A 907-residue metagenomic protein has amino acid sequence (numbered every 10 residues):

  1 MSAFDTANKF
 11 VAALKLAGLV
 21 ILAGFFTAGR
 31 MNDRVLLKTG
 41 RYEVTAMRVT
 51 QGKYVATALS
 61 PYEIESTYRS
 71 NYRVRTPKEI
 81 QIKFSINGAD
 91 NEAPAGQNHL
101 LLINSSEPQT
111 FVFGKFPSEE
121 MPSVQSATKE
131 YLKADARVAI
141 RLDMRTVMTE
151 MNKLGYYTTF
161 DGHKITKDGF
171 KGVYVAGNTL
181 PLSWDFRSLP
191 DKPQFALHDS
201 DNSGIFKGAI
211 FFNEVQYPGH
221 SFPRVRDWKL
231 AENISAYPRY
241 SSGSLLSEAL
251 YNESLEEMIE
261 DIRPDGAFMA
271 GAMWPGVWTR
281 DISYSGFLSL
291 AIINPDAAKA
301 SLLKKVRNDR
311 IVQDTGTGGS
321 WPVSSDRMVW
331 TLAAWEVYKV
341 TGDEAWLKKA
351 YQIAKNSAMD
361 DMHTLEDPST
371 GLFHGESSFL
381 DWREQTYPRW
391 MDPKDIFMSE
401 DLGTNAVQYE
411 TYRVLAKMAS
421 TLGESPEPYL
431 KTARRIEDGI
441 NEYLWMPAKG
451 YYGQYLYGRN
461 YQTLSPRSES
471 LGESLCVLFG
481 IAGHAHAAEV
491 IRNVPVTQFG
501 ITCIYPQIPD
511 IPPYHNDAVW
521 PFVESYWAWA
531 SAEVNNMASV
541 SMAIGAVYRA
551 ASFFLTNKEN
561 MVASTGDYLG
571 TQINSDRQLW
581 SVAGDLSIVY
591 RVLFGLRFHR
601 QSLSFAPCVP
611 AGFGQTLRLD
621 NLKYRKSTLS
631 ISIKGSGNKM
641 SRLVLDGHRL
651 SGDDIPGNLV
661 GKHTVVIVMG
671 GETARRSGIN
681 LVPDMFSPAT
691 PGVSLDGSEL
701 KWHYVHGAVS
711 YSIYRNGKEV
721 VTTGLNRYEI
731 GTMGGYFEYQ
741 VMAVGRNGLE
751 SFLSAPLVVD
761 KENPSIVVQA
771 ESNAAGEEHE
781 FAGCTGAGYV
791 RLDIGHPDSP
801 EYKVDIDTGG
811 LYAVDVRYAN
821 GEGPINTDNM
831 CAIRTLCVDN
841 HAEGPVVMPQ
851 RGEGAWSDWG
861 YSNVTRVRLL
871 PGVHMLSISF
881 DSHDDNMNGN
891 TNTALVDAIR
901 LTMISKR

Functional and structural regions predicted by a protein language model:
M31-E79, N87-S105, Y156-G219: Aromatic-rich carbohydrate-binding modules that target alpha-glucans
Y157-V173, S636-N638, N826-R834, T893-A894: Short coil-to-beta strand junction motifs in C2/discoidin
R224, G276-I282, G286-S377, D381 (+5 more regions): Aromatic-rich carbohydrate-recognition surfaces in CAZymes
A236-P275, A297-W321, E366-E400, D438-W520 (+3 more regions): Extended glycan-interaction surfaces of carbohydrate-active proteins
T497, Y526, A530-G697: Non-catalytic C-terminal accessory modules of carbohydrate-active enzymes
S677-H706, G748-N763: Pro/Thr/Ser/Gly-rich low-complexity, intrinsically disordered linker/stalk tracts
I730-E750: Beta-strand-rich modules
M733, M742, S754-R907: Extracytoplasmic
